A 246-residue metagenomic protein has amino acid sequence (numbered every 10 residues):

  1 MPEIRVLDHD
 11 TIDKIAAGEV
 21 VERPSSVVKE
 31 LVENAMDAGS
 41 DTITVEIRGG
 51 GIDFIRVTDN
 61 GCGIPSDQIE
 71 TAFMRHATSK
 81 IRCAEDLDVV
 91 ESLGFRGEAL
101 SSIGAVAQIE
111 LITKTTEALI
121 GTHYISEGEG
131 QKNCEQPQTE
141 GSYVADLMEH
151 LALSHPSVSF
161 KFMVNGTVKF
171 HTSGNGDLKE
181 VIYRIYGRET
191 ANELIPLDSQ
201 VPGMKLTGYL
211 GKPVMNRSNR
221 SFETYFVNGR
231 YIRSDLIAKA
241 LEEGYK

Functional and structural regions predicted by a protein language model:
M1-K246: N-terminal phosphate-binding caps/lids of nucleotide- and nucleic-acid-binding domains
